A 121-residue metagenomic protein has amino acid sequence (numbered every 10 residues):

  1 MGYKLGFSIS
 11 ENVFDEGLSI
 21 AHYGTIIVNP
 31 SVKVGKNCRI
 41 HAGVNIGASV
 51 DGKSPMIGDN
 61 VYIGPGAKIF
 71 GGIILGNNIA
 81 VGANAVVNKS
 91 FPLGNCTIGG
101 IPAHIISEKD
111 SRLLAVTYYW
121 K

Functional and structural regions predicted by a protein language model:
M1-L5, K109-K121: Terminal amphipathic alpha-helical/low-complexity segments used for targeting or macromolecular assembly
G6-S10: Short, conserved beta-strand edge motifs with alternating hydrophobic and charged residues
E11, E16-G17, A21-P30, G35-K36 (+10 more regions): Left-handed beta-helix
G94-A115: Conserved beta-strand-loop-alpha-helix hinge in the C-terminal portion of ABC ATPase nucleotide-binding domains
